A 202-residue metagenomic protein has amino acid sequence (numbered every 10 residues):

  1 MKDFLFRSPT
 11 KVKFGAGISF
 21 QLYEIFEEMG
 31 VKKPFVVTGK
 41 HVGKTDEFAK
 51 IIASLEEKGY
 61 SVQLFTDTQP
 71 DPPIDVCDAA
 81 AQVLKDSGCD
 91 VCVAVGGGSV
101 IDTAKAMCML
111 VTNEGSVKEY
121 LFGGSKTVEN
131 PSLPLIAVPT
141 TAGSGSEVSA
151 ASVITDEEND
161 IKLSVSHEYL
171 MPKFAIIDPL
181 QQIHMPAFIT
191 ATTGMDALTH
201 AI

Functional and structural regions predicted by a protein language model:
M1-V91: ATP/NTP phosphate-donor binding region
K13-F14, L64-T66, V93, T103 (+2 more regions): General beta-strand structural signal in soluble alpha/beta enzymes
K50-I51, A79-A81, V100-N113, V148-S149: Short Gly/Thr/Asp-enriched flexible loops that form oxyanion-binding sites at enzyme active sites
C89-M107, T140-E147: Glycine/serine-rich anion-binding loops at beta->alpha junctions that coordinate negatively charged ligand groups
T112-I202: A glycine/threonine-rich phosphate-anchoring loop and its flanking beta-alpha core in nucleotide/phosphate-binding
